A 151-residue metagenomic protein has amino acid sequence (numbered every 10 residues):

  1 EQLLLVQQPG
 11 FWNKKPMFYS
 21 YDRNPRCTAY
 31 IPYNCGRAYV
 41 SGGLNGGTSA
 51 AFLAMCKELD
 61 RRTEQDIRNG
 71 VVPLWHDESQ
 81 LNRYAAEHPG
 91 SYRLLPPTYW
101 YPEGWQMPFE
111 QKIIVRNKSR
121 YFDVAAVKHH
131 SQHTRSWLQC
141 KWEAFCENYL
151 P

Functional and structural regions predicted by a protein language model:
E1-A29: Conserved donor-nucleotide/metal-binding helix-loop-beta segment in metal-dependent transferases, i.e., the alpha-helix
C27-A125: Catalytic core and acceptor-binding pocket of nucleotide-sugar-dependent glycosyltransferases
W137-P151: Juxtamembrane luminal stem/stalk of type II transmembrane Golgi/ER carbohydrate-processing enzymes
